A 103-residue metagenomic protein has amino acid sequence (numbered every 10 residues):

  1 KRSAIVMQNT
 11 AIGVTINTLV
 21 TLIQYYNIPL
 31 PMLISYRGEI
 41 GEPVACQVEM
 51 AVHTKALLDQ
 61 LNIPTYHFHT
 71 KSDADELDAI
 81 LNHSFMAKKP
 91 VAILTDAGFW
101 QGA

Functional and structural regions predicted by a protein language model:
K1-R37: Thiamine diphosphate
A4, P31, Y66, V91-I93: Hydrophobic/aromatic beta-strand patches that form the interior of the parallel beta-sheet core in alpha/beta enzyme
M7-N9, I34-Y36, L61, F68-K71 (+1 more regions): Fold-independent oxyanion-binding glycine-rich loops and adjacent beta-strand/coil segments at enzyme active sites
G13-T15, A87-A103: Glycine/aspartate-rich loop-and-adjacent alpha/beta segment that forms the canonical ThDP
V14, E39-P43, A74-L77, W100-A103: Short, well-ordered, mixed-charge alpha-helical segments that flank or form enzyme active sites
T15-Y26, G41-Q60: Active-site-proximal loop->helix
Q24, F85-M86: Residue-level signal for alpha-helix termini/capping positions
C46-I80, M86: Conserved thiamine diphosphate
